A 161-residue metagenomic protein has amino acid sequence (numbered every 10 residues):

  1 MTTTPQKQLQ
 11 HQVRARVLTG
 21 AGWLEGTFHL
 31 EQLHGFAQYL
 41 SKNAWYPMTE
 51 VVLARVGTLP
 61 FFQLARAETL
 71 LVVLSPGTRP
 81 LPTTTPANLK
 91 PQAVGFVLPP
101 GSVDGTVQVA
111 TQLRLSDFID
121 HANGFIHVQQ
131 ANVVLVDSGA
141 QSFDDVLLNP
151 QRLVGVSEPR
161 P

Functional and structural regions predicted by a protein language model:
M1-P161: Conserved RNA-binding domains used in RNP assembly and mRNA/RNA metabolism
